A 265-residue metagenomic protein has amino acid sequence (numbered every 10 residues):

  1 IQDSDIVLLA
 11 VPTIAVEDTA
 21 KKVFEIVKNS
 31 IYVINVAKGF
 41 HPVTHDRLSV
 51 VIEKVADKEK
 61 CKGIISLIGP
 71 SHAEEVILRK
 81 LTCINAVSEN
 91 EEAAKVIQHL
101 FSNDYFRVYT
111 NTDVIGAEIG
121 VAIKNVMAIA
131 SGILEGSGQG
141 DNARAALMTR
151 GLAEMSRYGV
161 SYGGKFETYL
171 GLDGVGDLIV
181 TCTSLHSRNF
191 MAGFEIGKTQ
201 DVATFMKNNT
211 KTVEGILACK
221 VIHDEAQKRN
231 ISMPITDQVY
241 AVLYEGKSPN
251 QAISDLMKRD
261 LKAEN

Functional and structural regions predicted by a protein language model:
Q2-R79, I97: Rossmann-like NAD(P)(H) cofactor-binding subdomain of soluble oxidoreductases
D5-L8, V27, T44, A56 (+8 more regions): Structural signal for hydrophobic packing residues in well-ordered secondary-structure cores of soluble enzyme domains
A15, I26, V51-G63, L81-T168: Internal alpha-helical scaffold of NAD(P)-dependent oxidoreductase catalytic cores
V16, H41, H45, S49 (+12 more regions): Generic structural signal for well-ordered, non-membrane alpha-helical segments in soluble metabolic enzymes
K38-F40, I68-H72, S88-N90, T112-A117 (+4 more regions): Glycine-rich beta-alpha junction loops
K124, S131-E135, V160-L170, G174-N265: NAD(P)-dependent Rossmann-like dehydrogenase/reductase catalytic/cofactor-binding core
